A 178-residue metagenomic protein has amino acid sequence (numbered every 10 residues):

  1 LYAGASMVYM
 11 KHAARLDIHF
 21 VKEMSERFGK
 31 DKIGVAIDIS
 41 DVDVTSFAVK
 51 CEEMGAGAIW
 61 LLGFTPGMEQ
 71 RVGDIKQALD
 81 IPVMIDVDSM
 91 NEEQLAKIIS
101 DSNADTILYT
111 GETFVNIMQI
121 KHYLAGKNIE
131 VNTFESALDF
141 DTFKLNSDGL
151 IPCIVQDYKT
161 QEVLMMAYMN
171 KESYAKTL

Functional and structural regions predicted by a protein language model:
L1-G4, V42-M54, Q70-I107: Catalytic cores of alpha/beta
Y2-G67: Conserved anion-binding
K11, A36, M84-V87, Y109-T110: Generic beta-sheet signal
F20-R27, V72-A78, A96-N132: C-terminal helical cap(s) of enzyme catalytic domains, especially alpha/beta-barrels
D31-G34, P82-M84, L150: Proline-centered loop/turn at the N-terminus of a beta-strand
E130-L150: Short, basic/aromatic recognition patches
F143-N170: Short beta-strand segments
K171-L178: A short, polar/charged loop-to-alpha-helix boundary motif
